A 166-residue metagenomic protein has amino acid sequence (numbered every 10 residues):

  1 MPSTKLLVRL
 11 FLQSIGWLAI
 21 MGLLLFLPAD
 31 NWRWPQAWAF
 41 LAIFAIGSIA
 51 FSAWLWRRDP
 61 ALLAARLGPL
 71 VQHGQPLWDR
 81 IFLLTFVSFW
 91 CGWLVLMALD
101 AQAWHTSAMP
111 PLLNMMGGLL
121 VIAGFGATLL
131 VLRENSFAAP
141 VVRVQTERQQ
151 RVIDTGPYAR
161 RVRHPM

Functional and structural regions predicted by a protein language model:
M1-T155: Membrane-anchoring alpha-helices and their flanking helix-loop junctions
Q150-M166: Interfacial aromatic "cap" segments that immediately flank transmembrane helices in multipass membrane proteins
